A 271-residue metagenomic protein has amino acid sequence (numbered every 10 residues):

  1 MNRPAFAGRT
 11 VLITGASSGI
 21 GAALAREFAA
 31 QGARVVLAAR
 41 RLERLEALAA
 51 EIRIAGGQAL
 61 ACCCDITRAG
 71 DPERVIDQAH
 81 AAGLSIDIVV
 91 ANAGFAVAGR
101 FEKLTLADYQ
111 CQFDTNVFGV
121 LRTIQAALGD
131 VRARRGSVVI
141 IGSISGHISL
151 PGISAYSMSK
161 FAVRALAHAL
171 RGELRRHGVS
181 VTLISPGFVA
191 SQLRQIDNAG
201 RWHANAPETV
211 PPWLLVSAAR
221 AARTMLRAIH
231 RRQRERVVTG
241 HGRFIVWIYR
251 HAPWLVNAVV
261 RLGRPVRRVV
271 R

Functional and structural regions predicted by a protein language model:
T10, S17-S18: Conserved glycine-rich cofactor-binding loop
A33-L48: Conserved glycine-rich Rossmann-like NAD(P)H-binding loop of the short-chain dehydrogenase/reductase
C63-R74, L106: The beta1-alpha1 cofactor-binding region of Rossmann-like NAD(H)/NADP(H)-dependent oxidoreductases
R100-F101, T105-Q110: Substrate-binding pocket helix/loop in short-chain dehydrogenase/reductase
I124, S159: Active-site helix of classical SDR
S143: Residue(s) in the substrate-gating loop at a strand-loop-helix junction that position the organic substrate next
R175-G240: SDR active-site lid
